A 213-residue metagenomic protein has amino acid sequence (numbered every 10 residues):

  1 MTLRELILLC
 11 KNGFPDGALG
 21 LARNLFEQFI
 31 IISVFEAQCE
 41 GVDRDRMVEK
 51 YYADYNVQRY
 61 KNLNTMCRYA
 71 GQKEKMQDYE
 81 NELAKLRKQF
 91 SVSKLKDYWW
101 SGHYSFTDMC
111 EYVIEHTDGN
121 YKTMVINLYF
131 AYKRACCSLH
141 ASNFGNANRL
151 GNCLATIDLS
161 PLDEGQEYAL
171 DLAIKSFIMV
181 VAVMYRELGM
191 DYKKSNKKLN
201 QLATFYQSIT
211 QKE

Functional and structural regions predicted by a protein language model:
M1-F35: Long, hydrophobic/aromatic-enriched structural stretches that serve as scaffold segments
T2, L21, E40-G41, L150: Residue-level detector of alpha-helical recognition elements and their boundaries
L6, L25, I32-S33, C39 (+3 more regions): Alpha-helical solenoid scaffolds that mediate protein-protein interactions, centered on TPR/SEL1-like repeats but also
A18, E36-M47, M190-K198: Short, glycine/acidic-rich hinge or "gate" loops at secondary-structure transitions that mediate conformational
K50-E213: Secondary-shell segments that build the walls of catalytic and ion/ligand-binding clefts
